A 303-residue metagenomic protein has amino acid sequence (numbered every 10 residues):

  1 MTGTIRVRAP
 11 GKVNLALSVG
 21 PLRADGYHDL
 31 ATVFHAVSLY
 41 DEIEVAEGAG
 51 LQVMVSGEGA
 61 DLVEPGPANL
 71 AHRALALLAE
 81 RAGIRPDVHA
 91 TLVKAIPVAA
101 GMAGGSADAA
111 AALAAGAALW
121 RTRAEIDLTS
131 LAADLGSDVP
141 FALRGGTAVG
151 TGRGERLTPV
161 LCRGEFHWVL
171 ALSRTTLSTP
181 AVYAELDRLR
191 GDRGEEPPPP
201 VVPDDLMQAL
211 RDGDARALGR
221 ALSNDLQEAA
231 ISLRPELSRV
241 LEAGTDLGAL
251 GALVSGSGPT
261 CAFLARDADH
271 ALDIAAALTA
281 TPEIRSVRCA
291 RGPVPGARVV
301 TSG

Functional and structural regions predicted by a protein language model:
M1-A100, A118-T122, R163, L172-T175: ATP-binding N-lobe of GHMP and related small-molecule kinases
R6, E42, T147-V149, W168-L170 (+1 more regions): Conserved hydrophobic/aromatic beta-strand scaffold that supports enzyme active sites
L15, I43-V45, A71, G105 (+5 more regions): Residue-level signal for inorganic ion chemistry
A71, A100-I126, F141-L143: DPxDG-like acidic metal-binding loop motif
A79-T91, A115-L135, D267-A280: Phosphate-handling active-site elements
R144, G150-G251, R266-T279, R285-G303: Conserved, helical-rich catalytic subdomain that frames metal- and/or nucleotide-binding sites in enzyme alpha/beta
V254-R266: N-terminal pre-core extensions flanking Radical SAM catalytic domains
